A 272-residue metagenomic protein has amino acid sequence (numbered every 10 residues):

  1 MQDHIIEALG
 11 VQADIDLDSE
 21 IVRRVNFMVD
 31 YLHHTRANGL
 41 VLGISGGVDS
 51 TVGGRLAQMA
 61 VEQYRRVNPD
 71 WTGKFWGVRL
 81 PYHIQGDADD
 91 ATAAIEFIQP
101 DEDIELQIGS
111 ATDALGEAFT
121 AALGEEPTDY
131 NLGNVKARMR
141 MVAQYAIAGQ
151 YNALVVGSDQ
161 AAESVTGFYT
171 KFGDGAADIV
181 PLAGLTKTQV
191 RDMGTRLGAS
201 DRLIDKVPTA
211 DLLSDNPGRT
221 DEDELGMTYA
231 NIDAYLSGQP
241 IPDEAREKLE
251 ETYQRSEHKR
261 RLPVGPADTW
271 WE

Functional and structural regions predicted by a protein language model:
M1-L42, V48, V52-L56, N216-E272: Peripheral terminal appendages
Q2-T166: ATP-dependent adenylation/nucleotidyltransferase module used to activate substrates
R55, D89, A93, V142 (+3 more regions): Residues on a specific face of well-ordered alpha-helices
A60, G109-P127, G175-T188, E222-D243: Repeat-unit-sized solenoid/scaffold elements
W71-K74, P100, L132, S158-G226: Catalytic subdomain that performs nucleotidyl-dependent activation
I98, A118-A122, F172, L197 (+2 more regions): Alpha-helix boundary/capping residues
T112-A118, A137-A146, T188-A199, G218 (+1 more regions): Low-complexity, flexible helical/coil segments
